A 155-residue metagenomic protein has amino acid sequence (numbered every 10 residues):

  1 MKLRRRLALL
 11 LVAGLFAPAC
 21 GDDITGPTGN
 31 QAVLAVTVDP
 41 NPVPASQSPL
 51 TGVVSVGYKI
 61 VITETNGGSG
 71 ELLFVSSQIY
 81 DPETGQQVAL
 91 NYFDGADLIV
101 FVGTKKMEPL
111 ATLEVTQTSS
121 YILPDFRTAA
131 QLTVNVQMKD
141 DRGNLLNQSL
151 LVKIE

Functional and structural regions predicted by a protein language model:
M1-L9: Bacterial N-terminal signal peptides that target proteins for export
F16-A19: C-terminal motif of bacterial Sec signal peptides marking the signal peptidase cleavage site
G21-I24: Bacterial signal peptide processing site
G26-Q31, N41, I122-E155: Surface-exposed edge beta-strand/loop patches
P42-S55, E64-S69, E108, D125-F126: Short, solvent-exposed beta-strand/turn "edge" segments of beta-rich domains on protein surfaces
T51-K59, A130-T133: Short, solvent-exposed loop/turn segments enriched in Ser/Thr/Gly
T63-P109: The feature marks short-to-medium sequence segments in extracytoplasmic or secretory-pathway proteins
G95-V134, K139-D141: Short, solvent-exposed, Trp/other aromatic-anchored flexible loops in extracytoplasmic proteins
